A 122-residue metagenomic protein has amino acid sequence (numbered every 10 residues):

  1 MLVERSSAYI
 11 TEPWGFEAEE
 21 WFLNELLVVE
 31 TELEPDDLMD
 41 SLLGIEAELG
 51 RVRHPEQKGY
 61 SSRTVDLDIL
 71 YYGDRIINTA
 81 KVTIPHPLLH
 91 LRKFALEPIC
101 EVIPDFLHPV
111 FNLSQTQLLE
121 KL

Functional and structural regions predicted by a protein language model:
M1-S6, S62: A short coil-to-beta-strand element that immediately follows conserved catalytic motifs
E4-E30: Short, charge-patterned binding micro-sites
W14-F22, L33-L122: Flexible, gly/pro- and Lys/Arg-enriched active-site loops
